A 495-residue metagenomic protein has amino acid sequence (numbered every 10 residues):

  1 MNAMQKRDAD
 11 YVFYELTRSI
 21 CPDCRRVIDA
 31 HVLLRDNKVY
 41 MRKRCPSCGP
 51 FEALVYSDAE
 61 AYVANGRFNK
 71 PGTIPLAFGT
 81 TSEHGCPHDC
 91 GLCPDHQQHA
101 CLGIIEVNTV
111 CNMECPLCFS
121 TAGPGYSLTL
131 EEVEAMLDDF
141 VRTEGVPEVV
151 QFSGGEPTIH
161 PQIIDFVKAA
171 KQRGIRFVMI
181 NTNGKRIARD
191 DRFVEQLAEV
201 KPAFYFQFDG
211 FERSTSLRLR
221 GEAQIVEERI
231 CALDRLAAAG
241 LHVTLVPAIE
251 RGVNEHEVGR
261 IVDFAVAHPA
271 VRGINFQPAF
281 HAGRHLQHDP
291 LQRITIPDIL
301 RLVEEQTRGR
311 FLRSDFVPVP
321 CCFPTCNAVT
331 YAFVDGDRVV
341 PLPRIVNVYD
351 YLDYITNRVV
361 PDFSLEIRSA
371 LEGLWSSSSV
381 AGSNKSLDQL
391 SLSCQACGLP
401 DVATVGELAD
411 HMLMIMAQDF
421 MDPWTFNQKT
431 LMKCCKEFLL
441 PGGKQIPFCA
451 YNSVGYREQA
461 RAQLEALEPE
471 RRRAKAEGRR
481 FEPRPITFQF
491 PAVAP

Functional and structural regions predicted by a protein language model:
M1-E83, Y331-P495: Radical SAM enzyme core and accessory elements
L33, N37-A61, R67-F68, T73-T182 (+2 more regions): Conserved alpha-helical substructure of the radical SAM core
V107, F119-A122, G154, T182 (+5 more regions): Glycine-rich, histidine-containing beta strand-loop boundary motifs that form or position
M113, R213, I446: Glycine-centered loop/turn positions within well-structured domains that cap or flank conserved ligand/cofactor-binding
T121-G125, F211-S214, H281-A282: A short, flexible beta-alpha/helix-coil linker loop
T121-S127, L217-Q224, D289: Short glycine-enriched, charge-decorated loop/helix-capping segments at active-site entrances that position
E134-Q151, H160-P278: Radical SAM/AdoMet-radical enzyme domain recognition
I225-E227, D234, A238-L408: Radical SAM enzyme [4Fe-4S]-AdoMet core and its adjacent flexible, acidic and glycine-rich loops/tails across
